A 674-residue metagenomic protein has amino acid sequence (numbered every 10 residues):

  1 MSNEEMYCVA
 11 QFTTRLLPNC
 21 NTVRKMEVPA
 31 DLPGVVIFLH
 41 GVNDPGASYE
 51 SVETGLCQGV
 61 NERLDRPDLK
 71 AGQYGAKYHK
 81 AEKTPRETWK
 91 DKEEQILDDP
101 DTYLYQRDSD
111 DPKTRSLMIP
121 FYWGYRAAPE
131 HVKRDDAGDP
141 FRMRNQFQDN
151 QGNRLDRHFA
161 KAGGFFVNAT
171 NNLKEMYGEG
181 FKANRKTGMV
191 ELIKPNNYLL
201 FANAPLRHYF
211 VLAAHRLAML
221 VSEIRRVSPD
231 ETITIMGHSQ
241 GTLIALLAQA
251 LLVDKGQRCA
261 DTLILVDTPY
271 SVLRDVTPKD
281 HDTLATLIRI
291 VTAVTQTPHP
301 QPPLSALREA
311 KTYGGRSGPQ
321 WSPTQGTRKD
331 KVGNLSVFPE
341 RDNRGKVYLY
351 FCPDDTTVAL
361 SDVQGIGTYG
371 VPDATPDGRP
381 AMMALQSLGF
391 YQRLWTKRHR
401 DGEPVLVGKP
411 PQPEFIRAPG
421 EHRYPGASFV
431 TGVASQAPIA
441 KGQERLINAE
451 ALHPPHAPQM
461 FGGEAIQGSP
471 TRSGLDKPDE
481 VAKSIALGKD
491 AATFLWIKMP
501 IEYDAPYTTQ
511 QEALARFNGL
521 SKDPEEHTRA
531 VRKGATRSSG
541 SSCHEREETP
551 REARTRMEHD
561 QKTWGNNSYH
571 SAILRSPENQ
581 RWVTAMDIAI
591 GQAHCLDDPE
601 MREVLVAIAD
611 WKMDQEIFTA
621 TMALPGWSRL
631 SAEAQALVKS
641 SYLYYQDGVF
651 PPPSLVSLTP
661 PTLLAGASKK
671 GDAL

Functional and structural regions predicted by a protein language model:
M1-T54, A81-D101, A248, L252 (+1 more regions): Terminal low-complexity/disordered tails
E5-Q11, L39-P45, G55-C57, G72-K83 (+1 more regions): Active-site catalytic motif of lipid deacylating hydrolases and related acyltransferases
P33-G34, S116, T232: Alpha/beta-hydrolase fold active-site loops
V60, L64, A248, L252-G256: Active-site catalytic pocket residues across diverse enzymes, especially alpha/beta-hydrolases
G124, V266-D267, Y350: Alpha/beta-hydrolase-fold catalytic nucleophile elbow
A218-M219, L246-A250: Short, hydrophobic alpha-helix immediately C-terminal to the catalytic nucleophile
I235-G241, A245: Gly/Ala-rich beta-loop-alpha elbow adjacent to hydrolase catalytic centers
K255-D275: A conserved short beta-strand
